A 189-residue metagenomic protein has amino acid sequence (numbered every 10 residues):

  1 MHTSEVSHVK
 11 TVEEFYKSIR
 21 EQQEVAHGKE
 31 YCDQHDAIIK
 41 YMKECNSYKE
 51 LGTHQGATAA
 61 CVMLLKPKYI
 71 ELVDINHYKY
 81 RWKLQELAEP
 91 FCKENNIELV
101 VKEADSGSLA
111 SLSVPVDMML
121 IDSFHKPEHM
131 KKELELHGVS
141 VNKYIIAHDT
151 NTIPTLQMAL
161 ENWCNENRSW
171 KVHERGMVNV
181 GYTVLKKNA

Functional and structural regions predicted by a protein language model:
S4-E30: Class I SAM-dependent transferase core
E21-A189: S-adenosylmethionine/decaboxylated-SAM
